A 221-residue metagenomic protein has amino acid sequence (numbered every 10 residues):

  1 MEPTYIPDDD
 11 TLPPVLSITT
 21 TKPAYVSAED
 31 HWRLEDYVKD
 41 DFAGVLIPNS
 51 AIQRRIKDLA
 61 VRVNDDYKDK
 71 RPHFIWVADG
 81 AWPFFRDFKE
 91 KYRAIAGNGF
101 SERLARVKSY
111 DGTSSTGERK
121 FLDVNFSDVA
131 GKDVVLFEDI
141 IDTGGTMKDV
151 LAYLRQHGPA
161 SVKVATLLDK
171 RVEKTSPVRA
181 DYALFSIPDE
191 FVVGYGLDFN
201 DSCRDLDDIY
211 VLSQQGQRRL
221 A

Functional and structural regions predicted by a protein language model:
M1-A221: PRPP-associated nucleotide enzymes
